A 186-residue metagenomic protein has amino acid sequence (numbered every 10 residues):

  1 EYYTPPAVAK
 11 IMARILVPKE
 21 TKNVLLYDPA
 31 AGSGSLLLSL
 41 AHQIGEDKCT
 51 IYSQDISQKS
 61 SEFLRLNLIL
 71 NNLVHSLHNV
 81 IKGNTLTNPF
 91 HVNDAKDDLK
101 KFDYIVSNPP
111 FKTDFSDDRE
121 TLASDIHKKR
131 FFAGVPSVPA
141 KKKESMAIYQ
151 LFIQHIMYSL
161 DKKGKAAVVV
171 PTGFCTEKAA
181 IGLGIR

Functional and structural regions predicted by a protein language model:
Y2-S107, K112-S116, E120-D125, V170-G173 (+1 more regions): Conserved S-adenosyl-L-methionine
S39-I44, H127-F131, K162-K165: Short amphipathic alpha-helical segments, especially helix-boundary/capping motifs
D98-F102, F132, K143-Y149: Glycine-rich, flexible loop segments associated with nucleotide phosphate handling
S124-E144: Conserved catalytic motifs of ABC-family nucleotide-binding domains
V138-R186: Conserved Class I SAM-dependent methyltransferase catalytic core
